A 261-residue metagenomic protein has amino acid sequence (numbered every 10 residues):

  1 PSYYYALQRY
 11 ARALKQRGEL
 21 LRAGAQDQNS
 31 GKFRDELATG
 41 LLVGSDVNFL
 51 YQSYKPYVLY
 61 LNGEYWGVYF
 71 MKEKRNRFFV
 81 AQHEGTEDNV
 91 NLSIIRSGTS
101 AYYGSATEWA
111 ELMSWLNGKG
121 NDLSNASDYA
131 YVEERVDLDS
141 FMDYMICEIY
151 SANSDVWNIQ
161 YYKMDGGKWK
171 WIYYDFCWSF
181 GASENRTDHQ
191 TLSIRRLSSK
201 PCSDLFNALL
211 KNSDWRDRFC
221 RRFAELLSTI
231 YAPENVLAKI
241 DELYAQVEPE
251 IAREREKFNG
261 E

Functional and structural regions predicted by a protein language model:
P1-T107: Conserved ATP-binding subdomain of kinase catalytic cores across diverse folds
D27-Q28, Y57-Y60, Y65, Y69 (+2 more regions): Middle-to-C-terminal accessory/interaction subdomains
